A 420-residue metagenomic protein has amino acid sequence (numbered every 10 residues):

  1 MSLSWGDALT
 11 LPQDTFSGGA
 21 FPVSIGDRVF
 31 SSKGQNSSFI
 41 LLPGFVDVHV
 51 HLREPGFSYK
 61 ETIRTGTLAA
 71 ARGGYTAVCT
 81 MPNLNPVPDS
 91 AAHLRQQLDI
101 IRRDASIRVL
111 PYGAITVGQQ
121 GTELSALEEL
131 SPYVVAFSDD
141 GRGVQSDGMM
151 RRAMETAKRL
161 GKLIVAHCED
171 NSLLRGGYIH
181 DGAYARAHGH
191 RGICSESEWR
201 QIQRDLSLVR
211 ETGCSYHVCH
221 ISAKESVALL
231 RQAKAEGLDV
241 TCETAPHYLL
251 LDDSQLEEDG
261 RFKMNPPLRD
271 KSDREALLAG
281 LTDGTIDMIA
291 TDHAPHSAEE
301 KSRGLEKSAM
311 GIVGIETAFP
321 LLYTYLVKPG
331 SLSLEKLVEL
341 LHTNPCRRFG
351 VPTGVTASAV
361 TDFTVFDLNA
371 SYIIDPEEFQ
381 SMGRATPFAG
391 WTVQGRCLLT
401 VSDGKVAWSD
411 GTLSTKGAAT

Functional and structural regions predicted by a protein language model:
M1-G34: N-terminal metal-binding scaffold of metallo-dependent hydrolase/deaminase domains
D7, R28, S38, H49 (+14 more regions): Divalent metal-coordination and catalytic microenvironments
F39-D104: Metal-associated gating/positioning segment near the N- to mid-region
V48-E61, P82-L84, L110-E123, G141 (+1 more regions): Active-site mouth loops of central-metabolism enzymes
D99-I115: A glycine-rich helix N-cap at a beta->alpha junction
L124-I289: Histidine/acidic residue-rich metal-binding segments in metalloenzymes
A187-S215, T282-D283, D287-I289, A294-L368: His/Asp/Glu-enriched, well-ordered alpha-helical/loop segment that forms or immediately abuts the divalent-metal
G304-K307, V360-T420: C-terminal cap of metal-dependent C-N hydrolases
